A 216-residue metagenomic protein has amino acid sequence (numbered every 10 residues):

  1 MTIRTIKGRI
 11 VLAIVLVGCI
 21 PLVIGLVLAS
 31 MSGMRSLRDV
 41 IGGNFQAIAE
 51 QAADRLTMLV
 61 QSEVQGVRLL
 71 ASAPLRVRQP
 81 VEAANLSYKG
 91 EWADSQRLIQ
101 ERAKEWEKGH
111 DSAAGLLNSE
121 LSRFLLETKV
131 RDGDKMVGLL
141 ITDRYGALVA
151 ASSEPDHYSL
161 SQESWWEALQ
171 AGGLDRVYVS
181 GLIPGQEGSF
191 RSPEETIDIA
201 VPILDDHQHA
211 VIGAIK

Functional and structural regions predicted by a protein language model:
R4-R35, G43: Extreme N-terminal signal-anchor transmembrane helix of membrane signaling/transducer proteins, especially in bacteria
M31-A71: Juxtamembrane membrane-water interface segments immediately C-terminal to a transmembrane helix
I48, E120-L121: Short linear interaction motifs
V60, A114-N118, S159-Q162: Solvent-exposed, acidic/flexible segments
S62-L98, E127-L148, L174-V177: Short N-terminal helix-loop-first-beta-strand/juxtamembrane motif that initiates sensory/input modules
A84-S119: Short, compositionally biased leader-like segments
S122, L126-K216: Extracytoplasmic/periplasmic ligand-binding sensor regions of membrane-associated signaling proteins
